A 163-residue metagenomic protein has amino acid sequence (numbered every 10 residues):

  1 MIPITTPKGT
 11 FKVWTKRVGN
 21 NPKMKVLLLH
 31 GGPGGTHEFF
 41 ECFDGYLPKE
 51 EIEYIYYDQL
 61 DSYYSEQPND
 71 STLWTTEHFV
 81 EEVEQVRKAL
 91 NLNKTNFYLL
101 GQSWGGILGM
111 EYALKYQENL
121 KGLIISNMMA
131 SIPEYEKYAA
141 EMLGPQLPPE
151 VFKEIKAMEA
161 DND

Functional and structural regions predicted by a protein language model:
M1-I2: Short, hydrophobic/aromatic-rich segments at coil-to-beta transitions
T5-Q67, T72, R87: Conserved HGGG/HGGXW glycine-rich cap/lid loop of the alpha/beta-hydrolase fold
N21, E50, E81, L92-T95 (+1 more regions): Structured loop/turn residues at beta-strand edges in well-structured enzyme cores
C42, S62-P68, A89-K94, Y135-K137 (+1 more regions): Low-complexity, flexible helical/coil segments
Q59-L100, W104: Active-site loop/oxyanion-hole signature of alpha/beta-hydrolase fold enzymes
D61, T72, G105, L143-F152: First exposed extracellular module after export/assembly in secreted or surface-exposed proteins
T95-Y138: Conserved hydrolase catalytic core segment
L123-D161: Flexible "cap/lid" loop of the alpha/beta hydrolase fold
